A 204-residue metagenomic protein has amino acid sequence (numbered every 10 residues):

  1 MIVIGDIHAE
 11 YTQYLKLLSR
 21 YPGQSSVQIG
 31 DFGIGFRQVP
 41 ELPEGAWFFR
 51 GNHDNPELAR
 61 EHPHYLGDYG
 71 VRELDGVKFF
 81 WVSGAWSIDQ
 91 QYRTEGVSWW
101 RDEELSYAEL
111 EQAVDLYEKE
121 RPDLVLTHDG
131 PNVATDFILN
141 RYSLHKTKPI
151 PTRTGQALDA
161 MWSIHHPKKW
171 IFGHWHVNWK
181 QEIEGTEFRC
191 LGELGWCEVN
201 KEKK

Functional and structural regions predicted by a protein language model:
I2-D75, T152-G155: Core catalytic region of metal-dependent phosphoesterases/phosphodiesterases, especially metallo-beta-lactamase-like
V3-G5, S26-D31, A46-H53, L66-G67 (+4 more regions): Active-site neighborhood of phospho(di)ester-bond hydrolases with catalytic His/Asp-centered motifs
E10-T12, G35-R37, P56-L58, R72-D75 (+4 more regions): Short catalytic/ligand-binding loop motif for oxyanion handling, primarily in non-cytosolic enzymes, centered on
R20-Y21, L42-E44, R141-H145, E187-R189: Glycine-rich, phosphate-binding/catalytic loops in enzymes
Y21, E120, H165: Active-site charged/polar residues at nucleotide-handling catalytic sites that mediate phosphoryl, nucleotidyl
R72-G76, D159-I164, H176-K204: Binuclear metal-dependent phosphoesterase catalytic core
D75-R153: Active-site-proximal loop/helix segment associated with metal-binding centers of metalloenzymes
